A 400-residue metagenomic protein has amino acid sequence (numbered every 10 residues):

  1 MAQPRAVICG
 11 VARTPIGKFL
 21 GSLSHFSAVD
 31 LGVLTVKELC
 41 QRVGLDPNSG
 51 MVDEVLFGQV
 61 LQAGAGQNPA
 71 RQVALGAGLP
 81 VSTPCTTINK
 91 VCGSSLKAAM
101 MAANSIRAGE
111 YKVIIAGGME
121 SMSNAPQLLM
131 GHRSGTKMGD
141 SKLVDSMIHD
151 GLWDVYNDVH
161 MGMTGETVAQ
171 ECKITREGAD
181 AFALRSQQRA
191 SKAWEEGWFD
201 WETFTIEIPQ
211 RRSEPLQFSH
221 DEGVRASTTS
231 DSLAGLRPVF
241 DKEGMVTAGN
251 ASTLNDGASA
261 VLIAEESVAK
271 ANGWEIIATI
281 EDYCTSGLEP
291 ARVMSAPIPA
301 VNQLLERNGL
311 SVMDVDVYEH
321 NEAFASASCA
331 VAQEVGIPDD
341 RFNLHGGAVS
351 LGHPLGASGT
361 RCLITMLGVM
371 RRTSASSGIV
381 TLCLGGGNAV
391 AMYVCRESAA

Functional and structural regions predicted by a protein language model:
M1-S27, L143, T228-S295, P299 (+6 more regions): Condensing-enzyme catalytic core mediating Claisen C-C bond formation in acyl metabolism
A12-P15, G58-A63, K90-S94, G118-A125 (+5 more regions): Acidic, glycine-rich active-site loops and adjacent beta-strand->loop/helix elements that engage anionic groups
R13-T14, S24-L34, R42-L45, G178-A271 (+2 more regions): N-terminal extracellular/periplasmic Venus flytrap/periplasmic-binding protein-like
S24-I114, G118-K137, S146, T203-S219 (+2 more regions): Conserved beta-ketoacyl condensing-enzyme motif
F26, Q59-V113, Y156-H160, S227-T253 (+2 more regions): Conserved catalytic cysteine-centered active-site region of acyl-thioester-dependent Claisen-condensing enzymes
V29-G44, P69-V73, A98-M101, G162-V168 (+5 more regions): Short, well-ordered amphipathic alpha-helical segments that serve as non-catalytic structural scaffolds within diverse
I88-E120, M163, A169-W198, A260-S267 (+3 more regions): Active-site-proximal alpha-helical scaffold in enzymes
T164-E166, E202-F204, Q210, E281-S350: Active-site pocket-lining segment
